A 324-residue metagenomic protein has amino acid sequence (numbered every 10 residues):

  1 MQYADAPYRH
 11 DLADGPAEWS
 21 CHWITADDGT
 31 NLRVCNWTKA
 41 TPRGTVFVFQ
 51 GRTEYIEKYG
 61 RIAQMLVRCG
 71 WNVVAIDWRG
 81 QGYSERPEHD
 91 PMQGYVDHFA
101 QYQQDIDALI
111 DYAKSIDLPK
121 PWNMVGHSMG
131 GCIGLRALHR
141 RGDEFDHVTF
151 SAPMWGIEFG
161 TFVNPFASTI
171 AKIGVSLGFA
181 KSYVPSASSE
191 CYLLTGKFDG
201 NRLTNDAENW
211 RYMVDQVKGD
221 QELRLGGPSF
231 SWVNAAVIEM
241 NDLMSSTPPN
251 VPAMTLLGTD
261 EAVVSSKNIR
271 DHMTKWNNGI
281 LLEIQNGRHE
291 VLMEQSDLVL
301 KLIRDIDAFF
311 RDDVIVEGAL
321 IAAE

Functional and structural regions predicted by a protein language model:
M1-T25, T30-W37: An N-terminal hydrophobic leader/cap segment in hydrolases
I56, A63-H89: Conserved alpha/beta-hydrolase
G94-K114: Alpha/beta-hydrolase active-site loop
I116-S128: Alpha/beta-hydrolase fold nucleophile elbow
G134-D220: Alpha/beta-hydrolase-fold enzymes
P249, T255-L257: Short beta-strand/loop motif that positions the catalytic acidic residue of the alpha/beta-hydrolase fold
V251, S265-T274: Short alpha-helix in the alpha/beta-hydrolase fold that links the catalytic acid
I280, Q285-E324: Catalytic active-site module of serine/aspartate enzymes centered on a nucleophile-bearing elbow/loop
